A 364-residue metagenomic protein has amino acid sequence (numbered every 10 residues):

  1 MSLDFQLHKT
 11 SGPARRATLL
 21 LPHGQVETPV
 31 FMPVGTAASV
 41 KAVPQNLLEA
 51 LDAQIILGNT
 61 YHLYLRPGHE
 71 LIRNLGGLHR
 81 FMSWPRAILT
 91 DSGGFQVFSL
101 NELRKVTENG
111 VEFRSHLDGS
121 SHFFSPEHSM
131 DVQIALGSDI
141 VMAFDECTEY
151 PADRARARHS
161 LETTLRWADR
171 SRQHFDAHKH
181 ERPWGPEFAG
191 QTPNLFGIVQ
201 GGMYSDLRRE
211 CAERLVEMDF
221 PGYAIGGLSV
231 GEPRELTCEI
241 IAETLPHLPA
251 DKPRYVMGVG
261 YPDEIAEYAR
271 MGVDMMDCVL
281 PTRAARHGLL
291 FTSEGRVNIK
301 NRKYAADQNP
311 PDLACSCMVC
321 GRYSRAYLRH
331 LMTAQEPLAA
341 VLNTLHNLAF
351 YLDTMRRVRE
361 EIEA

Functional and structural regions predicted by a protein language model:
M1-A189, R302-A305: Non-catalytic, usually N-terminal nucleic-acid engagement modules in DNA/RNA processing proteins
M1-T18, V26-V30, A42, D145-P151 (+1 more regions): C-terminal extensions of enzymes
G24, T164-S171, L215, T244 (+2 more regions): Hydrophobic alpha-helical packing residues
H69-L75, A285-I299, L352-M355, A364: C-terminal helical cap(s) of enzyme catalytic domains, especially alpha/beta-barrels
G137, A168, R172-F175, K179 (+4 more regions): Structural signal for hydrophobic packing residues in well-ordered secondary-structure cores of soluble enzyme domains
E149-D153, R158, G222-L228, P337-A340: Glycine- and acidic
R154-D169, Q173-H174, L207-M218, A339 (+1 more regions): Short, electropositive alpha-helical surface patch
L165, H178, R182, N194-P311: Glycine-rich phosphate/ribose-binding loops and adjacent secondary-structure elements that form binding surfaces
